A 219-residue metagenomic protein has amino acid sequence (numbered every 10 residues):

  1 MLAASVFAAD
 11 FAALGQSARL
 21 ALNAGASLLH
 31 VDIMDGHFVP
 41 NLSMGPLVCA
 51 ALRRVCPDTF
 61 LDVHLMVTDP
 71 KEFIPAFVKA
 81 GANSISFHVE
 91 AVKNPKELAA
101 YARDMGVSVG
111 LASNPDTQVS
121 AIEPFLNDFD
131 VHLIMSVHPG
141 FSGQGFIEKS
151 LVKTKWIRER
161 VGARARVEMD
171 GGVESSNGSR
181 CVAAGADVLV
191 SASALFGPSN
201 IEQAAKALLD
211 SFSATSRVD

Functional and structural regions predicted by a protein language model:
M1-A8, G15-Q16, V218-D219: N-terminal amphipathic alpha-helix/helix-capping segment at the start of soluble metabolic enzymes
M1-V6, L29-V31, L52, L61-L65 (+5 more regions): Hydrophobic faces of well-ordered beta-strands that scaffold small-molecule active sites in alpha/beta enzyme cores
S5-A9, M34-G36, M66-P70, E90-V92 (+4 more regions): Active-site beta-loop-alpha junctions enriched in small/polar residues
A13, D58, E72-A76, A80-R166: Conserved anion-binding
L14, A21, D32, F77 (+6 more regions): Conserved, mostly hydrophobic/aromatic
A24, A80, M105, A183-G185: Structural motif
L29-V48, V137-G143, S193-L195: Glycine-rich, proline-tolerant flexible connector loops at the mouths of alpha/beta enzymes
A102, V182, F196-D219: C-terminal helical cap(s) of enzyme catalytic domains, especially alpha/beta-barrels
